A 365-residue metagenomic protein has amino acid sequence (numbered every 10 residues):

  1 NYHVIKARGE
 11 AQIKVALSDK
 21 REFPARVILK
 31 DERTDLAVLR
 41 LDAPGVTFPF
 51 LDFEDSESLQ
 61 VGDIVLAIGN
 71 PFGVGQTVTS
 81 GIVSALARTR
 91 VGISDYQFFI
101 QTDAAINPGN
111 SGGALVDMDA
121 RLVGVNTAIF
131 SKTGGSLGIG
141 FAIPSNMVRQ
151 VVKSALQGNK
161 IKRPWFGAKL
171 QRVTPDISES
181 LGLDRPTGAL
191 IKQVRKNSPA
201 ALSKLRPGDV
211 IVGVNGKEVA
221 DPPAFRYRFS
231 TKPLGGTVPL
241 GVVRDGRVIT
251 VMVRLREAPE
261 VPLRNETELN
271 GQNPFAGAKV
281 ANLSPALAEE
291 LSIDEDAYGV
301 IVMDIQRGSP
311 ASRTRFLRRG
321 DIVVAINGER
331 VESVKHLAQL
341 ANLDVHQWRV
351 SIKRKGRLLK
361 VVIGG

Functional and structural regions predicted by a protein language model:
N1, I64, N70-P71, A128 (+3 more regions): Short, surface-exposed secondary-structure boundary micro-motifs
Y2, I13-R26, E54-G75: Short glycine/Trp-rich loop-beta-loop segment that forms part of the substrate-binding cleft
Y2-Q12, T47-F48, I68-I82, A87-G112 (+4 more regions): Active-site loop architecture of trypsin-fold serine endopeptidases
K6, Q12-K14, E22-V27, R40-D42 (+4 more regions): C-terminal recognition in membrane/secretory proteostasis and scaffolding
L17, E22, V78, D117 (+1 more regions): Short, acidic, Ser/Thr-enriched surface-loop or helix-capping motifs
V27-K30, A104-N107, N270: Short Gly/Pro-enriched turn/cap motifs at secondary-structure boundaries
D35-L41, T102: A generic structural motif
L51-E54, Q101-V116, K196-A200, I305-T314: Gly/Ser-rich catalytic serine loop of serine hydrolases
